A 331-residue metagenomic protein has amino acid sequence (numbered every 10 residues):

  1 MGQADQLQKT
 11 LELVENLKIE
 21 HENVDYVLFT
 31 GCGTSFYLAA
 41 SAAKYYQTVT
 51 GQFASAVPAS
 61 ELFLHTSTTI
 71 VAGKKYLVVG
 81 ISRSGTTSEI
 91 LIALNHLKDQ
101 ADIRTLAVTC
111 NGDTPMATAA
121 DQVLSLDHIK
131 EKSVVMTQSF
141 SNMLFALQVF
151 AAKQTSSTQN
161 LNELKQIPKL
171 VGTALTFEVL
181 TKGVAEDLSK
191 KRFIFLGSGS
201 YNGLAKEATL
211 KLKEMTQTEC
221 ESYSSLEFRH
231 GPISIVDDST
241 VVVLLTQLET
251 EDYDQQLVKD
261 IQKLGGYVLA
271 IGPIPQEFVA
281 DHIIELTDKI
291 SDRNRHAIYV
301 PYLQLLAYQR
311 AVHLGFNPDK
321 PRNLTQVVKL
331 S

Functional and structural regions predicted by a protein language model:
M1-N23, Q122-L126, K130-V241, E251 (+1 more regions): Active-site phosphate/pyrophosphate-binding segments
E22-K169, S198, I233, L244-K289 (+2 more regions): Glycine-rich phosphate-binding loops that contact phosphosugars or nucleotide phosphates
S41-A42, E207, K211, V300: Conserved phosphate/anionic-ligand binding catalytic regions in large, soluble enzymes, centered on
A107, F177, Q217-T218, R293-N294 (+1 more regions): Short secondary-structure boundary micro-motifs
T240-L248, Y299-V300: Hydrophobic membrane-spanning alpha-helices of multi-pass integral membrane proteins
K289-S331: Peripheral docking tails and interdomain loops at the edges of cofactor- or intermediate-handling domains
